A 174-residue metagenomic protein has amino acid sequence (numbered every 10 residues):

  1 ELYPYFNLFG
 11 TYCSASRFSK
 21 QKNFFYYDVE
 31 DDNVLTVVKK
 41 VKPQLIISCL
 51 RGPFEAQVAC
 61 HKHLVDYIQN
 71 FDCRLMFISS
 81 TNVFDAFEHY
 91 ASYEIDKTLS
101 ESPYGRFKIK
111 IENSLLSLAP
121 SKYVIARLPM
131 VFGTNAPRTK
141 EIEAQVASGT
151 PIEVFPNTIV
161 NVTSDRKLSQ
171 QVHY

Functional and structural regions predicted by a protein language model:
E1-L45: N-terminal Rossmann/SDR dinucleotide-binding element
Y5-F9, R74, K122: Residues at the starts of beta-strands that form the adenosine-phosphate
T11, C49, L75-T81, A126-L128: SDR active-site strand-loop-helix element
Q21, A56-A59, A86-Y90: Conserved catalytic-core motifs of eukaryotic protein kinase domains, centered on the activation segment
V37-F77: NAD(P)-cofactor binding segment of oxidoreductase domains
V83-A126, G133: Catalytic helix-loop patch of NAD(P)-dependent Rossmann-fold dehydrogenases
N113-V160, K167: NAD(P)-dependent short-chain dehydrogenase/reductase
L168-V172: Non-catalytic, hydrophobic alpha-helical segments
